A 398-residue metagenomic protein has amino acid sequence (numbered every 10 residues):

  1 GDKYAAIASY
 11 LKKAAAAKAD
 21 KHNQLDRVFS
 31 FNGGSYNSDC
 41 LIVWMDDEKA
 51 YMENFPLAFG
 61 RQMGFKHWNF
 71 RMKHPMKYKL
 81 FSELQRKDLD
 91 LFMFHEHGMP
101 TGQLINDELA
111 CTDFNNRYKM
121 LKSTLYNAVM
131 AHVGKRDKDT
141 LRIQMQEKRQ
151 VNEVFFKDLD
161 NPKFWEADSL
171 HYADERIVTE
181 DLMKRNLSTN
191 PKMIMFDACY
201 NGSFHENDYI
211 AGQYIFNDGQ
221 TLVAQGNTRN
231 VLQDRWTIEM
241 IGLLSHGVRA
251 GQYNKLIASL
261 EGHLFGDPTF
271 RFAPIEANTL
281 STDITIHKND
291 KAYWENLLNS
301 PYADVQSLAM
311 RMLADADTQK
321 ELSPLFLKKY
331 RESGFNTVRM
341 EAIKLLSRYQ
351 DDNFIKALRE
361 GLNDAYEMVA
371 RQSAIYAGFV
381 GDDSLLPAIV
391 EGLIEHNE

Functional and structural regions predicted by a protein language model:
G1-M340, R348-R359, N363-E367, D382-V390 (+1 more regions): Cysteine-dependent hydrolase recognition
